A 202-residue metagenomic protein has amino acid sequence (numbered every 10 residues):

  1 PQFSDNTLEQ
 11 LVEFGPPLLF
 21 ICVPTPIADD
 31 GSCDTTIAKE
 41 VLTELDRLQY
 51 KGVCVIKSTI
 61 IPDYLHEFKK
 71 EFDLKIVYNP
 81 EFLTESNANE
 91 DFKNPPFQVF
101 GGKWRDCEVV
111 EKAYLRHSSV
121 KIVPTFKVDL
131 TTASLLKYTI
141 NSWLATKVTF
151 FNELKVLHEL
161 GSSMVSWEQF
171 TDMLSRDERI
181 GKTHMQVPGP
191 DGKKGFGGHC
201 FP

Functional and structural regions predicted by a protein language model:
P1-P202: Structural/interface elements that position substrates and couple domains in central-metabolism enzymes
